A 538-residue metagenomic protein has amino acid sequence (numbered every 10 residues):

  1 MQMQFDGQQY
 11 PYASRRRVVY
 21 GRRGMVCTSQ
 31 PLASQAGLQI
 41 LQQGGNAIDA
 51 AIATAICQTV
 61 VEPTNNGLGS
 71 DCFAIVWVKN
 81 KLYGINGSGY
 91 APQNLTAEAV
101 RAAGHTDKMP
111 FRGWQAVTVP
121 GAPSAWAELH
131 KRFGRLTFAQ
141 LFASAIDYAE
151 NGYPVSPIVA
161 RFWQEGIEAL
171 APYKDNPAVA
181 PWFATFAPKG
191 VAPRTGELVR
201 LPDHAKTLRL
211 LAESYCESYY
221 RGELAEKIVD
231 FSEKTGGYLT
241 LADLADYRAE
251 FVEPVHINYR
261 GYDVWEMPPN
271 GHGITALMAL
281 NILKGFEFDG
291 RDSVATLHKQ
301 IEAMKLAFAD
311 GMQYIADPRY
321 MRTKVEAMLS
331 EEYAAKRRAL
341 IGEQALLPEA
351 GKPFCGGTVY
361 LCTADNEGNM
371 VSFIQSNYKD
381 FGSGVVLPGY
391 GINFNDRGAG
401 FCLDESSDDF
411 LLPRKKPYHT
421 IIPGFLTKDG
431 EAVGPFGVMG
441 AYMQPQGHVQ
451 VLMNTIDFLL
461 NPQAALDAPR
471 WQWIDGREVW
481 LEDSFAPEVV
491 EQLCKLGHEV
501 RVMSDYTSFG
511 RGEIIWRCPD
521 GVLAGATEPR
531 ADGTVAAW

Functional and structural regions predicted by a protein language model:
M1-Q35, Q39, A47-R221, A225-G271 (+3 more regions): Noncatalytic scaffold domains of N-terminal-nucleophile
M3-D6, E287-N377, G389-Y390, R397 (+1 more regions): Internal maturation/activation junctions in enzymes
V60-W77, K81-N86, Y238-T240, N369-G434 (+2 more regions): Active-site rim segments in enzyme catalytic domains, especially the processed small/beta chain of N-terminal
N66, S70-V78, V359-A364, P423-F425 (+2 more regions): Short beta-strand scaffold segments in enzyme catalytic cores
A178, G273-F288, L426-D429, V433-G434 (+1 more regions): M16/insulysin-pitrilysin zinc metalloprotease superfamily fold
F251, C355-T358, H419-I421: Short, small/polar residue-rich loop motifs at catalytic or cofactor-binding pockets
W265-G273, T358-C362, I374-V385, V438-P445: Glycine-rich phosphate/pyrophosphate-binding beta-alpha loops
E367, R414-K415, H448, D457-T507: Extended C-terminal subregions enriched in glycine
